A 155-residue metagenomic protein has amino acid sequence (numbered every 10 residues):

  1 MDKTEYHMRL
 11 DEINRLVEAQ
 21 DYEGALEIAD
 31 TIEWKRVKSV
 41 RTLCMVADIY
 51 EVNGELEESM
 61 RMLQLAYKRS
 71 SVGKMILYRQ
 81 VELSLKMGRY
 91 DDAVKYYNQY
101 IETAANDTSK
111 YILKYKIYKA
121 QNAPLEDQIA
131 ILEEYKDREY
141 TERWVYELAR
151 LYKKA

Functional and structural regions predicted by a protein language model:
E5-K35, M45, E51-V52: Alpha-helical segment of the N-proximal tetratricopeptide repeat
E18-A19, V52, K86-M87, A120-Q121 (+1 more regions): Register position in tetratricopeptide repeats
T31-W34, Q64-K68, Q99-E102, E133-D137: Conserved structural position within tetratricopeptide repeats
V37, S71, A105, E139-Y140: Short coil turns that delineate tetratricopeptide repeat
